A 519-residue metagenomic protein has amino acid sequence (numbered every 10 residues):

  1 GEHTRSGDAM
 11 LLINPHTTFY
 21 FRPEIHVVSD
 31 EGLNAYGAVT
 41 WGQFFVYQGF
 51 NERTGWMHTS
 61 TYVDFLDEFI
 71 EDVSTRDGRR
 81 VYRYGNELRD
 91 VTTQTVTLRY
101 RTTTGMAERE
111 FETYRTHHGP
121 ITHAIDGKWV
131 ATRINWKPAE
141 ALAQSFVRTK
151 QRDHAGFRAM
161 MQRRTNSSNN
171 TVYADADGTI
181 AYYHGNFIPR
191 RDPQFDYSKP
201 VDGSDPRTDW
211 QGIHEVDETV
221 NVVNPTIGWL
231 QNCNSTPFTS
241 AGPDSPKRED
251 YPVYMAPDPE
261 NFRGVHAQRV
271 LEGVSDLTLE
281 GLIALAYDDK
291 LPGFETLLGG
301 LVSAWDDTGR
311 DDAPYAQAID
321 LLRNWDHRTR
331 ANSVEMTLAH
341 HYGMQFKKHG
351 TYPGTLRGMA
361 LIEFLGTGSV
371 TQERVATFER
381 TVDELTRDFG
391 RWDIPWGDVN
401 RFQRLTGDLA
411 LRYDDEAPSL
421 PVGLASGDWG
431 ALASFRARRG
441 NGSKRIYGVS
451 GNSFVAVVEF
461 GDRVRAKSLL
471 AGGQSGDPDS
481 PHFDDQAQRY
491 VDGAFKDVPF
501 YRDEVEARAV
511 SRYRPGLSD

Functional and structural regions predicted by a protein language model:
G1-Y315, L321-N324, R328-A331, R445-D519: Mature extracytoplasmic enzyme cores
W136, E140, W210, P246 (+4 more regions): Generic signal for short, ordered secondary-structure residues within or immediately flanking folded domains
A181-I188, K290, F294-E295, D306-R310 (+3 more regions): Short amphipathic alpha-helical patches
F195-Y197, D311-L411: A terminal-accessory region detector
L385-F495: C-terminal accessory/interaction regions of large nucleic acid-associated machines
